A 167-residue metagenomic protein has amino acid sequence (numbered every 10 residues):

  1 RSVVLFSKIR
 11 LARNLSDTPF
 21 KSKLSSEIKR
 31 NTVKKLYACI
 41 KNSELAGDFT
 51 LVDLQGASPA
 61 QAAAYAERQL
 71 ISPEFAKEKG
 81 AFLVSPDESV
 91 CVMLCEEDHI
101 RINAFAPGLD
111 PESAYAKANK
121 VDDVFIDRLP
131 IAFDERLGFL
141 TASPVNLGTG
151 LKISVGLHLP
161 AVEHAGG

Functional and structural regions predicted by a protein language model:
R1-R136, L151, E163-G167: Long, Pro/Ser/Thr-rich low-complexity/intrinsically disordered regulatory tracts in eukaryotic proteins
G138-V155: Conserved phosphate/anionic-ligand binding catalytic regions in large, soluble enzymes, centered on
H158-A161: Structural signature of FAD isoalloxazine-binding scaffolds in flavoprotein oxidoreductases
